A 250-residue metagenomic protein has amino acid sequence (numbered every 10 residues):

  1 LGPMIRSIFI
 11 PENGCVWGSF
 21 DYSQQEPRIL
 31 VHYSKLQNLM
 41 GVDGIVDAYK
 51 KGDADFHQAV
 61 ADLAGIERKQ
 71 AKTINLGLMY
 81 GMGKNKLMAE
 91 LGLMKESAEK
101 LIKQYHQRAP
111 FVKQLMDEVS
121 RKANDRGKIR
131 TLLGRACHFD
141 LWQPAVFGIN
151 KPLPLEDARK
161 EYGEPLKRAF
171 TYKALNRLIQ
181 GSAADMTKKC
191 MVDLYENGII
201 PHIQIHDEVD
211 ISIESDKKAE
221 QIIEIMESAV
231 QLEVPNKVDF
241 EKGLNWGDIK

Functional and structural regions predicted by a protein language model:
L1-K250: Conserved catalytic core of nucleotide polymerization and phosphodiester-bond processing enzymes
